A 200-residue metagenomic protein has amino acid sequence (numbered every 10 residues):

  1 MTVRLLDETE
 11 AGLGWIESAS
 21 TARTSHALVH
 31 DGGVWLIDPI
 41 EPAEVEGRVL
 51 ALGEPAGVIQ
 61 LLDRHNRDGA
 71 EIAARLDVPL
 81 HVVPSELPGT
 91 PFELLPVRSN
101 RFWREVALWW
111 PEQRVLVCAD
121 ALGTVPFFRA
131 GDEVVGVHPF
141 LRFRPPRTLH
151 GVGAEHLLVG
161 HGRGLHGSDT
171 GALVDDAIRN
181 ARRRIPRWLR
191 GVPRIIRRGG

Functional and structural regions predicted by a protein language model:
T2-L13, S20, V34-L36, S99-G200: Metallo-beta-lactamase
T9-I16, G89-L95: Short, hydrophobic/aromatic-rich segments at coil-to-beta transitions
W15-G57: Pre-active-site segment of Zn-dependent metallo-hydrolases
S18-T21, I40-E44, L62-H65, N100-F102 (+1 more regions): Short beta->alpha connector loops
S20, V29, I72-A74, N100: A generic structural signal for short, solvent-exposed coil/turn residues that cap or connect secondary-structure
P42, P84-P88, L122, R182-R183: Short, acidic/turn-prone active-site loops that include or flank metal/cofactor- and phosphate-binding residues
A43-L87, H156: Active-site metal-binding motif and surrounding structural segment of the metallo-beta-lactamase
A74-V106: Acidic/Gly/His-enriched mid-domain segments of enzyme catalytic cores or analogous surface patches that mediate
